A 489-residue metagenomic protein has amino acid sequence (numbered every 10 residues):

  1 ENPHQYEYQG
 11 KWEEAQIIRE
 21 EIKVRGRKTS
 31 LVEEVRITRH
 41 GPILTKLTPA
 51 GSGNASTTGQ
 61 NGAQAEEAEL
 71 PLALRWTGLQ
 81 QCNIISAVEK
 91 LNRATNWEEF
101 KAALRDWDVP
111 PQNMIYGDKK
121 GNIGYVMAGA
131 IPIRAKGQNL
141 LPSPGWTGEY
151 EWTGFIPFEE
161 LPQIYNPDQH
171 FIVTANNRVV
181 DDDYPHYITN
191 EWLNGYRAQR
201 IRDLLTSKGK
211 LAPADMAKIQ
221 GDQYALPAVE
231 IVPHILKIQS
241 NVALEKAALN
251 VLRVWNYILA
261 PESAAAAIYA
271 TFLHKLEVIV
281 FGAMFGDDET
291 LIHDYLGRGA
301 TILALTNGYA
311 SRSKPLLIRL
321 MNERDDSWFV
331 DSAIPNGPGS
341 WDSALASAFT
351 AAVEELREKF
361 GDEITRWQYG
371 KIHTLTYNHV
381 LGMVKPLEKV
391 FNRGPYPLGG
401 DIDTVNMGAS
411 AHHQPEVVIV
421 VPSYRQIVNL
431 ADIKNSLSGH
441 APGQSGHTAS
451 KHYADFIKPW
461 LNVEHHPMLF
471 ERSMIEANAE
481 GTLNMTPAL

Functional and structural regions predicted by a protein language model:
E1-K246, V251-P261, P386-A488: Mature extracytoplasmic enzyme cores
G10, G26-R27, E289, G297 (+6 more regions): Intrinsic-disorder/low-complexity loop/linker signature
L79-N83, V180, A214, S327-D331 (+4 more regions): Generic signal for short, ordered secondary-structure residues within or immediately flanking folded domains
L244-A248, R253-T290: Contiguous transmembrane helix-bundle modules in multi-pass membrane proteins
A267-F272, L296-T301, S340, R393-S410: Long, helix-rich interaction regions
T271-F360: Charged, long alpha-helical assembly modules
L356, F360-G370, V384: C-terminal non-catalytic regions of proteins with extracellular/luminal or membrane-system context
G370, T376-Y377: C-terminal amphipathic alpha-helical interaction region
